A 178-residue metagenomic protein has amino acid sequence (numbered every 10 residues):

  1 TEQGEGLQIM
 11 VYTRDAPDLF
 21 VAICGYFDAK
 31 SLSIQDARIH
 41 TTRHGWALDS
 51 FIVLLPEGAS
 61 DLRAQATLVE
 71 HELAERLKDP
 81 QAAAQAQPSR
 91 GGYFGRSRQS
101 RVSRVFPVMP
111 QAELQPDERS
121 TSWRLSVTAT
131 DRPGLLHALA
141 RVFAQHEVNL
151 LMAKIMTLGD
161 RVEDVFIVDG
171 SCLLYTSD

Functional and structural regions predicted by a protein language model:
T1-I34, G95-A153, E163: C-terminal accessory/binding modules appended to enzymatic or scaffolding proteins
E5, H44-D49, D160-E163: A short, glycine/Asx- and small/polar-enriched loop/turn that sits immediately N-terminal to a beta-strand
V11-D15, V53-P56, V127-A129, V168-C172: Short beta-strand-to-loop capping motifs
P17-F20, I34-A37, G45-S50, E57-D61 (+1 more regions): A cross-kingdom feature marking solvent-exposed beta-strand/loop segments within repeated, beta-rich binding/scaffold
I39-R43, Q115-D117, K154-L158: Replace "in large, NTP-powered and nucleic-acid-processing enzymes" with "in large, NTP-powered factors and other
V53-M109: C-terminal, non-catalytic macromolecule-binding modules
N149, K154, L158-L173: Structured core of small recognition/catalytic domains
Y175-D178: Conserved small/polar residues in nucleotide/adenosyl-binding loops
